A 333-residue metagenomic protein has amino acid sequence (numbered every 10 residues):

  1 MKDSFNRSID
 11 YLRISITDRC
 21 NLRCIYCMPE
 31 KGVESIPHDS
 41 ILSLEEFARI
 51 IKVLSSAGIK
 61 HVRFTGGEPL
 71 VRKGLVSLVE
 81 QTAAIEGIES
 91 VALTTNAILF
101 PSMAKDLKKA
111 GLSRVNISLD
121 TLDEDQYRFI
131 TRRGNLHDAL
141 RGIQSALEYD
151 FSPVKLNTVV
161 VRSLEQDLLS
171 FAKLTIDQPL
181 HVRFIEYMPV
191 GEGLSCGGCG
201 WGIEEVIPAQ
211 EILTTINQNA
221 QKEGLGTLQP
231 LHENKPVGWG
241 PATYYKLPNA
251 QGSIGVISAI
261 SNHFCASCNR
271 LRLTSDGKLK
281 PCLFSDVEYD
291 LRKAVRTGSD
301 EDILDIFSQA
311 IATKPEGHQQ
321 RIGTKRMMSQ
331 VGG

Functional and structural regions predicted by a protein language model:
M1-S15, R23-I25, A242-I257, N262 (+1 more regions): N-terminal [4Fe-4S]-dependent radical SAM core
S4-L42, L283: Canonical Radical SAM [4Fe-4S] cluster-binding loop centered on the CxxxCxxC motif and its immediate flanking residues
Y11, S15, R63, K155 (+3 more regions): Conserved beta-strand segments that form the floor/walls of ligand-binding pockets within enzyme and binding domains
I16, C20, F64, L93 (+1 more regions): Conserved, mostly hydrophobic/aromatic
L22, E124-D125, H263, Y289: Glycine-centered loop/turn positions within well-structured domains that cap or flank conserved ligand/cofactor-binding
I41-F64, V71-I185: Radical SAM/AdoMet-radical enzyme domain recognition
D125-R128, R133-Q144, E148-S253: Radical SAM enzyme [4Fe-4S]-AdoMet core and its adjacent flexible, acidic and glycine-rich loops/tails across
I260-G333: Flexible mid-to-C-terminal extensions adjoining Fe-S/redox cofactors in radical SAM and related proteins
